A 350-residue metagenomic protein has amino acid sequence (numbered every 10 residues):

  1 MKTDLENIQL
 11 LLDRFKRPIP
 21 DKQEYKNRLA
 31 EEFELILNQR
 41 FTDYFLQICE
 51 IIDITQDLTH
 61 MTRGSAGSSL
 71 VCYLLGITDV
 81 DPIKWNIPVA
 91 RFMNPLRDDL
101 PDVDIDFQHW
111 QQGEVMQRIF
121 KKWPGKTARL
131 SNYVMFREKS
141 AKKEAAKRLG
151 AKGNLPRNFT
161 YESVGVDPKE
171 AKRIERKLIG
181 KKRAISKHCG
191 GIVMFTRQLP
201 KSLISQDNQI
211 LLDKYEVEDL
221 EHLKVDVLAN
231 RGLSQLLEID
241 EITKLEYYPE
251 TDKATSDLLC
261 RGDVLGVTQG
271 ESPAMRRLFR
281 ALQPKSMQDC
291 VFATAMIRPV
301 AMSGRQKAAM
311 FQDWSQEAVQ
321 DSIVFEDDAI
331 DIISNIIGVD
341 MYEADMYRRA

Functional and structural regions predicted by a protein language model:
M1-F33: N-terminal leader/propeptide and maturation segments of large enzyme subunits in energy/redox metabolism and hydrolases
M1-L11, I51-I54, T59-T62, A66-A350: Mg2+-dependent phosphoryl-transfer active-site scaffold
L12, K22, A30, N38-T42 (+3 more regions): Generic intrinsically disordered, low-complexity segments enriched for polar/acidic and small residues
R17, N38, N335-G338: General structural signal for alpha-helix termini and helix-helix connectors
P20-M61: Helix-rich "cap/lid" substructures immediately adjacent to catalytic or cofactor-binding pockets
